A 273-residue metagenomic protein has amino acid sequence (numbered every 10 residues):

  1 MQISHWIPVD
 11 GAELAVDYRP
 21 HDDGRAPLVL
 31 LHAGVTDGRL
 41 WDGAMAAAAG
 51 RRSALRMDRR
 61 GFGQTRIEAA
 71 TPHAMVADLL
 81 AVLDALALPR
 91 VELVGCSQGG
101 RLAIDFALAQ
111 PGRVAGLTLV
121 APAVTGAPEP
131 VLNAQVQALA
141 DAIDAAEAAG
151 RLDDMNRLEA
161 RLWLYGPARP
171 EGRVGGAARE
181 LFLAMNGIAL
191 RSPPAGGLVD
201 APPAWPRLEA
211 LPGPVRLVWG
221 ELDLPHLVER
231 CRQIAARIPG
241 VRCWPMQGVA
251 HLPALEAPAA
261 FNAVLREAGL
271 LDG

Functional and structural regions predicted by a protein language model:
M1-E13: N-terminal cap/lid segment of alpha/beta-hydrolase-fold proteins
A12-I67: Conserved HGGG/HGGXW glycine-rich cap/lid loop of the alpha/beta-hydrolase fold
G43-A46, L55-Q98, A263-R266: Active-site loop/oxyanion-hole signature of alpha/beta-hydrolase fold enzymes
L102-F106: Hydrolases whose catalytic domains are alpha/beta-hydrolase-1, hotdog thioesterase, or metallo-beta-lactamase-like
L108-A109, A115-E147: Flexible "cap/lid" loop of the alpha/beta hydrolase fold
A149-P202, R207: Conserved alpha/beta-hydrolase catalytic His-Asp/Glu region
L183-A236, P245: Conserved serine/cysteine hydrolase catalytic core
M246-P258, N262: Catalytic histidine-centered segment of alpha/beta-hydrolase-like enzymes
